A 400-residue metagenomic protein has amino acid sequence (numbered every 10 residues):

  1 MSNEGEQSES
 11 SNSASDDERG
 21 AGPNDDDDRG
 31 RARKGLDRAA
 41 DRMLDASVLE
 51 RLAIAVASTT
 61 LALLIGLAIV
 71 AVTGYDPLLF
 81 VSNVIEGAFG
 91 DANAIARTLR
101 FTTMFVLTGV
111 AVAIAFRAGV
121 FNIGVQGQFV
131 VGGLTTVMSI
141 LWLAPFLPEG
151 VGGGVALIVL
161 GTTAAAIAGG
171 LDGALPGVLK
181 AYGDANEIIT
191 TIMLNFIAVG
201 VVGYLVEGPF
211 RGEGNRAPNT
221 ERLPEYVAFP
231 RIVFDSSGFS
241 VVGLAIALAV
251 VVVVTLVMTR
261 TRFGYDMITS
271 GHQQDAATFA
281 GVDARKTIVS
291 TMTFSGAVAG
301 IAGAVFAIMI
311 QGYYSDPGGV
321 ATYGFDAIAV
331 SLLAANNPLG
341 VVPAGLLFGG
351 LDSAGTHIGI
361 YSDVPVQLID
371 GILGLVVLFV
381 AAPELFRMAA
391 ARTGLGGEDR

Functional and structural regions predicted by a protein language model:
M1-T59, A68, H272, F279-K286 (+1 more regions): Cytosolic-side transmembrane-helix boundaries in multi-pass membrane proteins
I65-A88, G208-E221: Interfacial/capping segments of alpha-helical transmembrane domains
I69-T73, L79, G87-L143, T162 (+5 more regions): Single transmembrane alpha-helix segments in multi-pass membrane proteins
T102-A111, Q128, L171, M193-F196 (+2 more regions): Hydrophobic alpha-helical segments embedded in the membrane of multi-pass proteins
P148-I189, M193: Alpha-helical transmembrane segments within multi-pass membrane transporters and channels
E187, T191-L256: Transmembrane helix-bundle core of multi-pass membrane transporters and related energy-transducing complexes
F239-G312: Helix-loop-helix "hairpin" substructures at the membrane interface of multi-pass membrane proteins
A299, G303, A307-G374: Transmembrane alpha-helical segments in multi-pass inner-membrane proteins
